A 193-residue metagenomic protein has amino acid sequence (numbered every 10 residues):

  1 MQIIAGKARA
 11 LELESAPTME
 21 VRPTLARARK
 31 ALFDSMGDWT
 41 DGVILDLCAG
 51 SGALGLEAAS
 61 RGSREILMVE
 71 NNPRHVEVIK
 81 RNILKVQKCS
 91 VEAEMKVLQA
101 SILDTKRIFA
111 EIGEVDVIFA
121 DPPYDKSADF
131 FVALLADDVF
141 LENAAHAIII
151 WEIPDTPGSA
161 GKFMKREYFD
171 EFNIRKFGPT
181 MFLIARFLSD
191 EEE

Functional and structural regions predicted by a protein language model:
M1-E193: Class I S-adenosyl-L-methionine-dependent methyltransferase catalytic core
